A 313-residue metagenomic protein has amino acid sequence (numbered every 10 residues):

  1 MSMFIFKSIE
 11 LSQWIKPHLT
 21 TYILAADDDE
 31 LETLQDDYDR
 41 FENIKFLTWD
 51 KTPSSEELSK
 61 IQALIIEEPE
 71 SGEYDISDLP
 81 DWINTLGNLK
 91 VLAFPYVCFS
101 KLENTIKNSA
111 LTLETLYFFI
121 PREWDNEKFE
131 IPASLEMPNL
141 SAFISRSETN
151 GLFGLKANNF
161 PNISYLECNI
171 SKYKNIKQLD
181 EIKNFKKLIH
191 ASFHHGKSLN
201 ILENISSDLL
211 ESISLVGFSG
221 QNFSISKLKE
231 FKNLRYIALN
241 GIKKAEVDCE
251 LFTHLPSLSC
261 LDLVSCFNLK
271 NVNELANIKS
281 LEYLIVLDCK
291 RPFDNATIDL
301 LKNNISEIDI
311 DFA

Functional and structural regions predicted by a protein language model:
M1-N43: Terminal targeting and flexible regions in eukaryotic proteins, enriched in but not limited to LRR-containing proteins
I23-E30, D39-T52, A63-D78, N88-K101 (+12 more regions): Concave beta-strand-loop units of leucine-rich repeat
E181-N184, S206, E230, E274: Core domains of intracellular innate-immunity/apoptotic signalosomes
F293-D299: Low-complexity, intrinsically disordered Gly/Pro/Thr-rich segments
